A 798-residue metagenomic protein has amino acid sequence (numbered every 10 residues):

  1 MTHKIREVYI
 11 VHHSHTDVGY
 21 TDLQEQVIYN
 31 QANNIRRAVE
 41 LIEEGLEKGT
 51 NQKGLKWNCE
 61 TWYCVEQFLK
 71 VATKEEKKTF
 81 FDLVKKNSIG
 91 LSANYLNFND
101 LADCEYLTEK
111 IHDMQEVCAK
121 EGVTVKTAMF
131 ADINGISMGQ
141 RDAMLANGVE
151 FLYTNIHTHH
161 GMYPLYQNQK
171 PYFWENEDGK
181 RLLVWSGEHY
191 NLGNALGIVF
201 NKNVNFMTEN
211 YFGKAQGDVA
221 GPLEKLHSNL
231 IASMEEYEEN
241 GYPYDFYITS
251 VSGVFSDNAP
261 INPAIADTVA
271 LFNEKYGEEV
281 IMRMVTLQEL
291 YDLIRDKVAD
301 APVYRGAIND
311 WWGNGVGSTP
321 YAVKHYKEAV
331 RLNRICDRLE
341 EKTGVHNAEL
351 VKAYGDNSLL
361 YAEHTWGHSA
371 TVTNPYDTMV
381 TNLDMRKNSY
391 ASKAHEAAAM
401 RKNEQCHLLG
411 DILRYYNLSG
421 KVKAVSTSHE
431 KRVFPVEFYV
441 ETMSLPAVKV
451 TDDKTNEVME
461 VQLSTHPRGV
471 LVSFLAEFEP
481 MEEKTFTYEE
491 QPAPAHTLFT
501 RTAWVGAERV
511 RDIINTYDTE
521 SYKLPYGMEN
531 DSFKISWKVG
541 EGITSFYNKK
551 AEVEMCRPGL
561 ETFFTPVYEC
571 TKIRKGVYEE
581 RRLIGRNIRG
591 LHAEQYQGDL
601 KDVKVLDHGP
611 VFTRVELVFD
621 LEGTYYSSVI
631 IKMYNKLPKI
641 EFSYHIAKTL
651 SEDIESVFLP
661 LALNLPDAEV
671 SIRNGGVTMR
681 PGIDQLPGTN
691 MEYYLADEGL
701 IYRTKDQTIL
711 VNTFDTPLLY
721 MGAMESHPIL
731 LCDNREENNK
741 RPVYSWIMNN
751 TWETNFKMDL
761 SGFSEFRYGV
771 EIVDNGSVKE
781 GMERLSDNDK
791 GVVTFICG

Functional and structural regions predicted by a protein language model:
M1-L101, C118-A119, F173-E177, R331-R338 (+1 more regions): N-terminal catalytic cores of secreted or lumenal carbohydrate-active enzymes
M1-V11, D17-V18, E25-I28, N34-A38 (+12 more regions): Mature extracytoplasmic enzyme cores
I5-D17, T21, N168-L413, T427 (+3 more regions): Active-site and substrate-binding clefts of carbohydrate-active enzymes
S14, N147, N155, E278-E279 (+3 more regions): Beta-strand/loop-rich accessory regions of lumenal/periplasmic or secreted enzymes, predominantly carbohydrate-active
S14-N33, E60-K70, S92-L107, V123-N134 (+3 more regions): The substrate-binding groove and active-site-proximal loops of carbohydrate-active enzymes, especially glycoside
K74-A93, D142-V184: Acidic, His- and aromatic-enriched active-site or binding-groove loops in soluble protein domains that engage sugars
L107-A146, A232-T249: CE4/NodB-like, metal-dependent polysaccharide N-deacetylase domain that modifies extracellular/periplasmic N-acetylated
I198-N201, A348, L360-I646, L760-S764: Catalytic and substrate-binding regions of extracellular carbohydrate-active enzymes, especially polysaccharide lyases
